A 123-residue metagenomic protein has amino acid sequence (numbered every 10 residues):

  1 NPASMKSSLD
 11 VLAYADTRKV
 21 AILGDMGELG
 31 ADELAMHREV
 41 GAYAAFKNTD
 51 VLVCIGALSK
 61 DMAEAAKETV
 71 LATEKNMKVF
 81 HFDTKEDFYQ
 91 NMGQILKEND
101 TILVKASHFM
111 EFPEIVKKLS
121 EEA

Functional and structural regions predicted by a protein language model:
N1-A123: ATP-dependent carboxylate-amine ligase
